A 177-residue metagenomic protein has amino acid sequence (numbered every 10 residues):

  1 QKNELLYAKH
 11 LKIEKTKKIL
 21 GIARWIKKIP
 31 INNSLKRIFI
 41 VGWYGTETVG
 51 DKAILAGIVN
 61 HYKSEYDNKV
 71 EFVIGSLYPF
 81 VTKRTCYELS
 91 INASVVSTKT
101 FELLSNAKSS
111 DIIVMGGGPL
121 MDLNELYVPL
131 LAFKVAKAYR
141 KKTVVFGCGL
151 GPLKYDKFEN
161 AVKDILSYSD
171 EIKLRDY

Functional and structural regions predicted by a protein language model:
Q1-Y155, D164: Aromatic- and Gly/Pro-rich donor/ligand-binding loops that form nucleotide- or phosphate-bearing donor binding pockets
K157-E171: Membrane-proximal helix-turn-helix segments that form the acceptor-binding/catalytic region of lipid-linked
I172-Y177: A short, active-site helix/loop in glycosyltransferases that binds the activated sugar's phosphate group
